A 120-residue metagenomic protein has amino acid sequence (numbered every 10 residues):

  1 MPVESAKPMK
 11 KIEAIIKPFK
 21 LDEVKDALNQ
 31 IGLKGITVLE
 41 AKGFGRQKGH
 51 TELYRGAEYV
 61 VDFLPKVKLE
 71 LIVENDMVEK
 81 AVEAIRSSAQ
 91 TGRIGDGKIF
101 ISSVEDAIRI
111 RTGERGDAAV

Functional and structural regions predicted by a protein language model:
M1-V120: Positively charged, small/polar-rich N-terminal and surface patches that mediate targeting and assembly and bind
